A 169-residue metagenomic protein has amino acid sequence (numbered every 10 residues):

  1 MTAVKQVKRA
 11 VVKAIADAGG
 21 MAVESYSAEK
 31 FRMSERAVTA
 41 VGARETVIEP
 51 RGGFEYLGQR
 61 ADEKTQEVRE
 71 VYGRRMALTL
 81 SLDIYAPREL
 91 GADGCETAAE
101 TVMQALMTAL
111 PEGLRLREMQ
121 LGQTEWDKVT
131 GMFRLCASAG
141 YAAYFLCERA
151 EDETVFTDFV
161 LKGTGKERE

Functional and structural regions predicted by a protein language model:
M1-E63, G165-E169: Small/polar-rich, solvent-exposed N-terminal microdomains that initiate assembly or binding
V11, I15, V23, L80-I84 (+3 more regions): Hydrophobic beta-strand residues in large extracellular and virion-surface proteins
A43-V47, L80-R88, L106, L110: Generic secondary-structure microfeatures
G53, E148-D158: Short, charged, solvent-exposed linker or helix-capping segments at domain edges/interfaces that act as flexible hinges
E63-V71: Short secondary-structure capping micro-motifs at structural edges
E70-L90, G131-F145: Oligomerization/assembly interface segments of phage tail-like spikes and tubes
C95-D152: Acidic-leaning, charged glycine-interspersed low-complexity segments
T154-E169: Short, cationic low-complexity segments
